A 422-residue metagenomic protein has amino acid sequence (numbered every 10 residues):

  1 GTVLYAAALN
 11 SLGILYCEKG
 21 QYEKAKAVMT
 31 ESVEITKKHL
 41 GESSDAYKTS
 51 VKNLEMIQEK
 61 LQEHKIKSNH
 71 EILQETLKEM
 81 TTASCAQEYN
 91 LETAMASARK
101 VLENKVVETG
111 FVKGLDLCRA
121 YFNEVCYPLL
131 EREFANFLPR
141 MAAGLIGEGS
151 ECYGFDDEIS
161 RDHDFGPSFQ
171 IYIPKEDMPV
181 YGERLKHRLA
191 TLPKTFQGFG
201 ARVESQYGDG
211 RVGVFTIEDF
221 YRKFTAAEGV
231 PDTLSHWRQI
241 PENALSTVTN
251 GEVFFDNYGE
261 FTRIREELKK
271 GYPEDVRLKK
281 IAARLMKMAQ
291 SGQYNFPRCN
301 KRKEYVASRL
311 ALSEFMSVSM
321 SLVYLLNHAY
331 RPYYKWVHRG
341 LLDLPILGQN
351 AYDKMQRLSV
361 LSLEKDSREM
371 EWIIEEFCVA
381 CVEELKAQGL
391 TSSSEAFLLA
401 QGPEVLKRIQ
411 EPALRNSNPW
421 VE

Functional and structural regions predicted by a protein language model:
V3-E18, D45-E59: Conserved alpha-helical positions within TPR/SEL1-like repeat arrays
V33-K38: Amphipathic alpha-helical segments of tetratricopeptide repeats
Q74, M80, Q87, M95-G144: Helical scaffold of the NTase/Pol beta-like nucleotidyltransferase catalytic core
Y127-E176: Active-site nucleotide-donor binding segment shared across nucleotidyl transfer reactions
P179-K301: Conserved NTP/Mg2+-binding pocket subregion across the NTase superfamily
S246-L414, W420-V421: Conserved nucleotidyltransferase catalytic core and NTase-mimicking acidic/glycine-rich helix/loop elements in nucleic
